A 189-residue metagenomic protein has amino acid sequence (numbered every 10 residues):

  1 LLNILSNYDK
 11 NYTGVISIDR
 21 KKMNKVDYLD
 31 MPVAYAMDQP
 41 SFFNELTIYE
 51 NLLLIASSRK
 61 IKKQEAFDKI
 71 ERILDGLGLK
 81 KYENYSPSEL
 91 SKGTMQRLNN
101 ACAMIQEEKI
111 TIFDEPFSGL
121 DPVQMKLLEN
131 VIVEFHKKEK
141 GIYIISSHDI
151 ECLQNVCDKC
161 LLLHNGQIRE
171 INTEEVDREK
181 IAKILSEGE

Functional and structural regions predicted by a protein language model:
S6: Helix-to-loop junction immediately C-terminal to a conserved catalytic motif
G14-L29: Conserved ABC transporter NBD signature motif
L53, S57, E65-Y82: Conserved ABC ATPase "signature" region
S86-L90: Conserved ABC ATPase signature
T111-D114: Catalytic Walker B motif of ABC-type/P-loop ATPase nucleotide-binding domains
S146-H148: H-loop/switch region of ABC-family ATPase nucleotide-binding domains
